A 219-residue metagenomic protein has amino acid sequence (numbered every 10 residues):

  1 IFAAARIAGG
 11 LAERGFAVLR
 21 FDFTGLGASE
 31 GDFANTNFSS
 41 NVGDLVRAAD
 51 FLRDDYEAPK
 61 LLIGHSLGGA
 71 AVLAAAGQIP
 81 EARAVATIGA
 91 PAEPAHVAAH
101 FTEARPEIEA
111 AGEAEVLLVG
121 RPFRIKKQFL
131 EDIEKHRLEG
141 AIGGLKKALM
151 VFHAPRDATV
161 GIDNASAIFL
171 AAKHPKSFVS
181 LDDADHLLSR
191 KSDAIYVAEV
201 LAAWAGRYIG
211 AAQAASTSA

Functional and structural regions predicted by a protein language model:
I1-D22: Short, surface-exposed "cap/lid" segments of acyl-processing enzymes
A3, N35-D55: Alpha/beta-hydrolase active-site loop
L11, L52, A205: Hydrophobic pocket-lining residues that define ligand/cofactor binding sites across diverse proteins
R14-A17, D55, Q78, A171: Conserved dinucleotide-binding and phosphotransfer motif residues
F16, F21-L26, A90, L181-A184: Active-site loop/turn elements of alpha/beta-hydrolase fold enzymes, especially the short glycine-/histidine-rich
T24-T36: Glycine-rich "HGGG/HGxG" loop immediately N-terminal to the catalytic nucleophile of the alpha/beta-hydrolase
D55-S66: Alpha/beta-hydrolase fold nucleophile elbow
L61, A70, A75-S180, D185-A219: The alpha/beta-hydrolase serine catalytic core
